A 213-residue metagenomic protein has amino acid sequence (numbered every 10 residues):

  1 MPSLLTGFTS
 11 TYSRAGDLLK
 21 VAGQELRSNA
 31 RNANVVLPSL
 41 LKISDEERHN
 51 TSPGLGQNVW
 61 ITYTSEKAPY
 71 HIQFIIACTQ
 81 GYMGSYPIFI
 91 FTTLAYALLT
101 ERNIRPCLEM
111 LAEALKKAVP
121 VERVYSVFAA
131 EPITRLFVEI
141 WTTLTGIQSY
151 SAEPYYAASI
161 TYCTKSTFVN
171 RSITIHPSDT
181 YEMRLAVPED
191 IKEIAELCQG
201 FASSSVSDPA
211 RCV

Functional and structural regions predicted by a protein language model:
P2-S39, F168-P209: Short amphipathic alpha-helix that is part of the acyltransferase structural core
R14, S44, A97-N103, A210-V213: Alpha-helix capping and helix-coil boundary motifs
K20-V21, D45-R48, L136-V138, E196: Short, solvent-exposed polar/charged micro-motifs at secondary-structure junctions
S28, N32, I43-E46, K117-A118 (+1 more regions): Surface-exposed polar/charged interaction patches
S44-I72, V213: A short helix-loop-beta-strand connector motif used in the catalytic cores of GNAT acetyltransferases and, in some
E66-A68, T79-D179: Acyl-donor-binding surface of acyltransferase catalytic domains
Q73-A77: Short beta-strand segments
C78-M83, S204-S207, C212-V213: Acetyl-CoA-dependent GNAT
